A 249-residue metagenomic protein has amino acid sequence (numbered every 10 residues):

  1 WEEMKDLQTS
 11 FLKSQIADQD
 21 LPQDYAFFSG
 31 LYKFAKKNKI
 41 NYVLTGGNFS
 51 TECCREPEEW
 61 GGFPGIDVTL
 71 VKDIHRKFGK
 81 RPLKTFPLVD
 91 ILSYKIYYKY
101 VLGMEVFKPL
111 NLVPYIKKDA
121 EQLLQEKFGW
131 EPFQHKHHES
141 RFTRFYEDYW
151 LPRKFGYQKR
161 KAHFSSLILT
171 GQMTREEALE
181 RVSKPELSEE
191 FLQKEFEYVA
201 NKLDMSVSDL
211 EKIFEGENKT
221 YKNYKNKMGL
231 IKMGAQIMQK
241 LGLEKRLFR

Functional and structural regions predicted by a protein language model:
W1-R249: Nucleotide-activated chemistry modules centered on ATP-dependent adenylation/adenylyltransferase
